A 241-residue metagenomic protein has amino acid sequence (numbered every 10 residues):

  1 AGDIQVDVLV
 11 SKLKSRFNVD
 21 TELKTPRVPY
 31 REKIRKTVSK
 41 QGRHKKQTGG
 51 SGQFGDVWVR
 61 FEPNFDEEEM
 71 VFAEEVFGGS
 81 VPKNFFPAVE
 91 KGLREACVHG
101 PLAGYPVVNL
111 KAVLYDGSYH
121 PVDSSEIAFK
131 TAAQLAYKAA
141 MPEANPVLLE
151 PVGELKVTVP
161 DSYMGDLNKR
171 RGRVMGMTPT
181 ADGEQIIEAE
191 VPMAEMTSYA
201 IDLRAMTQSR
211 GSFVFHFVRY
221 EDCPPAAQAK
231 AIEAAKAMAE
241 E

Functional and structural regions predicted by a protein language model:
A1-E241: Accessory interaction regions appended to the cores of large information-processing enzymes
